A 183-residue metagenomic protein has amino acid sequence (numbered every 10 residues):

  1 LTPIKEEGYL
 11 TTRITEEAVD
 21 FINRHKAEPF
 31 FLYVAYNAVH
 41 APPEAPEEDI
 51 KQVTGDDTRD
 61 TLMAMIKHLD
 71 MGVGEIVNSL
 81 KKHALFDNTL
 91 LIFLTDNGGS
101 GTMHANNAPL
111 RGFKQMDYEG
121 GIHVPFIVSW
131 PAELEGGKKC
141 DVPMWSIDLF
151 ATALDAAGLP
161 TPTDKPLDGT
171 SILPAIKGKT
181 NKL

Functional and structural regions predicted by a protein language model:
L1-K5, L110: Catalytic-site neighborhoods of secreted/periplasmic enzymes that process anionic sulfate/phosphate groups
Y9, T15-H25, I50-T89: A long, amphipathic alpha-helix that forms part of the scaffold/cap immediately adjacent to metal-dependent active
A18-L62, S100, N107-A108: Active-site His/acidic residue clusters
H25-L32, L85-L91, H123-V124, N181-L183: Loop/turn elements at helix/coil->beta-strand transitions in domains of secreted/extracellular proteins
F30-A35, K67, L90-L94, F126-S129 (+2 more regions): Structural recognition of the beta-strand scaffold that forms the well-ordered cores of secreted hydrolase catalytic
N37-A41, E133, I172: Short, solvent-exposed loop/turn segments at secondary-structure junctions
P42-P46, G55-T58, N78-E133, W145: Histidine-centered active-site microenvironments of extracellular/periplasmic hydrolases and transferases
G99-E119, L134-K138, V142, I147-L183: C-terminal cap/loop subdomain of S1 sulfatases and analogous C-terminal strand-loop tails that border
